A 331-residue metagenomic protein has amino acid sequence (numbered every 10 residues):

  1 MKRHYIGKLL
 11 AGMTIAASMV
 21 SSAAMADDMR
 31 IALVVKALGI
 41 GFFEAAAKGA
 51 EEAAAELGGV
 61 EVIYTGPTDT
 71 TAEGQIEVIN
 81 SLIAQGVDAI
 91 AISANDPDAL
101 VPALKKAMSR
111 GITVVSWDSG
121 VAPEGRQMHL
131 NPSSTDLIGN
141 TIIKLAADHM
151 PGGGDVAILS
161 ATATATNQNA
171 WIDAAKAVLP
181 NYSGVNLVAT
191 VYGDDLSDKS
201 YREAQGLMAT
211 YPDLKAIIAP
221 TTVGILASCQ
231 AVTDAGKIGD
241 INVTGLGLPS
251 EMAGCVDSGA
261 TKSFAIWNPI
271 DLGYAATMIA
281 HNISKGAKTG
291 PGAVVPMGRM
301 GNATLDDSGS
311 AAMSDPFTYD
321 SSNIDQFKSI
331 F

Functional and structural regions predicted by a protein language model:
M1-H4, A16: Short, Lys/Arg-rich N-terminal segment immediately upstream of the first membrane anchor
R3-L10, A24-F331: A residue-level marker of the well-folded mature domains of exported/periplasmic proteins
I15-M25: C-terminal segment of classical bacterial N-terminal signal peptides
